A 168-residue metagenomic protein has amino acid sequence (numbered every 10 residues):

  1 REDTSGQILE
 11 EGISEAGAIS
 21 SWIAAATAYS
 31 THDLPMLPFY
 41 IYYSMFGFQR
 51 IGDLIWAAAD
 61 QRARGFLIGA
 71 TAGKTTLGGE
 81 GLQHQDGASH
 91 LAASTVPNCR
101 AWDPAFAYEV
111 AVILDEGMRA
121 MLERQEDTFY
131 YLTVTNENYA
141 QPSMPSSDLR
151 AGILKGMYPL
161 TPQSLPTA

Functional and structural regions predicted by a protein language model:
R1-P142, D148-L154: Thiamine diphosphate
K155-A168: Generic long, charged, amphipathic alpha-helical segments
